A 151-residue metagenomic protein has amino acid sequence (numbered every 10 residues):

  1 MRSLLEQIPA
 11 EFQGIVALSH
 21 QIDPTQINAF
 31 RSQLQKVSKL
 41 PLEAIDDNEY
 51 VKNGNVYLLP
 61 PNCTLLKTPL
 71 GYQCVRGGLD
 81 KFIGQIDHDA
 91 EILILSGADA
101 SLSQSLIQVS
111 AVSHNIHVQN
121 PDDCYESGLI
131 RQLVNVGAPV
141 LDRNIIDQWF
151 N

Functional and structural regions predicted by a protein language model:
M1-N151: Conserved acid/base catalytic micro-environments in cytosolic active-site loops
